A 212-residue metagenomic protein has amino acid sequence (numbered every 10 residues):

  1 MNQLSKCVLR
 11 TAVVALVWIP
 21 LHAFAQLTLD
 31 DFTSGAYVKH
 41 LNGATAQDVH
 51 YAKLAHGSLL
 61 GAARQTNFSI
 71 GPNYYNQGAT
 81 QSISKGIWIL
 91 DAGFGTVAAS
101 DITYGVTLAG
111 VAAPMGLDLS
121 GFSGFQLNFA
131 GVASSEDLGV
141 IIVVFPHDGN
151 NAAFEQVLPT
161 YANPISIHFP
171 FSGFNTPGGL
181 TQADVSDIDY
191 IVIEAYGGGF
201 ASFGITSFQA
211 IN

Functional and structural regions predicted by a protein language model:
N2-A12: Bacterial N-terminal signal peptides that target proteins for export
I19-A25: Sec/Tat signal peptide C-region and signal peptidase I cleavage site
Q26-A98: N-terminal targeting leaders for non-cytosolic proteins
L27-Y37, E194-N212: Extracellular polysaccharide-targeting segments
A92-L180, Y196-F203: Extracellular ligand-binding interfaces
Q182-I193: Noncatalytic modules at the cell exterior or secretory-pathway interfaces, chiefly beta-strand-rich lectin/adhesion
